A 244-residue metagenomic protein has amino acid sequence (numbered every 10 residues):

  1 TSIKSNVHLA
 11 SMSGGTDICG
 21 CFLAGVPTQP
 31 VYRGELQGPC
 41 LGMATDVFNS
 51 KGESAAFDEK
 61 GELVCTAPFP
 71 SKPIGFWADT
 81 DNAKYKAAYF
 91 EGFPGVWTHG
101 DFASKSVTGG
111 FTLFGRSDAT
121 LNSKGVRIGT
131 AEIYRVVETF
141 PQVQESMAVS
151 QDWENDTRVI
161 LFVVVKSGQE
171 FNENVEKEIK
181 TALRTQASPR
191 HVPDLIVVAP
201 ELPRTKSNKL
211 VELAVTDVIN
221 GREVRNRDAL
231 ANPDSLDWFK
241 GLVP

Functional and structural regions predicted by a protein language model:
T1-V31, A44, G52-E53: Gly/Ser/Thr-rich phosphate-binding loop
N6-V7, C40-G42, V143, P193: Core-facing hydrophobic residues within beta-strands of well-ordered domains
Q29-E35, A87-E91: Short, P/G- and charge-enriched loop/turn segments at secondary-structure junctions
E35-G42, W97: Short coil-to-beta-strand transition motifs
P39-C40, E53-F90, I128, E223-V224: Conserved ATP/PPi-binding loop(s) of AMP-dependent carboxylate-activating enzymes
T45, F69-P70, A87, G95 (+4 more regions): AMP-binding/adenylate-forming catalytic core of the ANL superfamily
N49-S50, D58, K105-S106, R204-T205: Short, acidic, Ser/Thr-enriched surface-loop or helix-capping motifs
E154, I196-K206: Short proline/glycine- and acidic-rich turn/helix-capping motifs at secondary-structure junctions
